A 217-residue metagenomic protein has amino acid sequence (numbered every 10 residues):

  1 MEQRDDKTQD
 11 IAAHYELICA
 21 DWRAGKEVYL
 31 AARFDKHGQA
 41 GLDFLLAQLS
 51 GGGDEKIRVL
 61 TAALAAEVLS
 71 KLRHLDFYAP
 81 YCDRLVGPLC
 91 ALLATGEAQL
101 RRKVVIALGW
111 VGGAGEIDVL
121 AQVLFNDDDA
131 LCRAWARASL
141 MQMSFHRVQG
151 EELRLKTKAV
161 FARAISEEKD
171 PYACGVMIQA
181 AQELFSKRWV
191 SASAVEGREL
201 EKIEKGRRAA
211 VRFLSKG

Functional and structural regions predicted by a protein language model:
Q3-E16, G38-L49, K71-L92, G113-F125 (+2 more regions): Amphipathic alpha-helical scaffolding segments comprising HEAT/armadillo-like alpha-solenoid repeats
H14-K26, R58-S70, A94, A134-S139: HEAT-repeat alpha-solenoid elements in large eukaryotic scaffold proteins
A20-R23, D35, S50-G51, A94 (+4 more regions): Alpha-solenoid HEAT/Armadillo repeat architecture
R23-A24, Q39, D54-V59, A98-Q99 (+4 more regions): Alpha-helix N-cap/helix-start positions at coil->helix boundaries
G25-R33, A47, E55-K71, R102-I106: Non-membrane alpha-helical segments in proteins
Y29, L60, L64, P88 (+8 more regions): Alpha-solenoid helical repeat scaffolds
A66-S70, G109, M141-Q142, I178 (+1 more regions): Structural signature of alpha-helical solenoid repeat scaffolds
Q182-G217: Eukaryotic acidic, Ser/Thr-rich intrinsically disordered low-complexity regions
